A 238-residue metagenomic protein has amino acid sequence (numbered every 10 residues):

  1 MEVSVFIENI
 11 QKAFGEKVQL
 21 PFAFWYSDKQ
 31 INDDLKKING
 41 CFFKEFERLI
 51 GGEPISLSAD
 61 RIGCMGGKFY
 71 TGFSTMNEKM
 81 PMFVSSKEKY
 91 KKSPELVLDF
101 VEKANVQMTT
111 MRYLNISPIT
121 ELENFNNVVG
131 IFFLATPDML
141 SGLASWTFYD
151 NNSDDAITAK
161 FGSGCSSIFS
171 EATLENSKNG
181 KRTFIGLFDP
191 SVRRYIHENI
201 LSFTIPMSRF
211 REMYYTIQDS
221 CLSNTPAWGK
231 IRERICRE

Functional and structural regions predicted by a protein language model:
V3-E238: Acidic, serine/proline-rich low-complexity intrinsically disordered regions
